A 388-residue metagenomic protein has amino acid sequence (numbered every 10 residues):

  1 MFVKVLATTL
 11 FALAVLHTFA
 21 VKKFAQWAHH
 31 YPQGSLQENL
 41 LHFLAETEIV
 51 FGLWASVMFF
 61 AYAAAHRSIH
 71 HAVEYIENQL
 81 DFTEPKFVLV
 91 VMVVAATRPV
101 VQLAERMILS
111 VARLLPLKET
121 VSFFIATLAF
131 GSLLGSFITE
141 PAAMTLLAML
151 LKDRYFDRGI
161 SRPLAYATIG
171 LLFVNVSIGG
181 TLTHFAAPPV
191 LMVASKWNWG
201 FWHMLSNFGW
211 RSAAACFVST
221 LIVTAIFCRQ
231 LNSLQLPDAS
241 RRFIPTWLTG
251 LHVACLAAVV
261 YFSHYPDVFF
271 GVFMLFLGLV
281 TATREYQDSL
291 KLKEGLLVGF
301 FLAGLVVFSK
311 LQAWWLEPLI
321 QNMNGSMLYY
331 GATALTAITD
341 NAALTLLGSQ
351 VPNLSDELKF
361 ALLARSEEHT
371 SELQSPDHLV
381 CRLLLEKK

Functional and structural regions predicted by a protein language model:
M1-K4, L40-E48, H70-K86, F201-R211 (+3 more regions): Interfacial loop-to-helix junctions that mark the boundaries of transmembrane helices in multi-pass membrane
V3-H30, L103, P163-Y166, G170 (+4 more regions): Juxtamembrane and boundary regions of transmembrane helices in multi-pass small-molecule transporters and channels
V5-K23, E46-H66, D81-A95, L146 (+3 more regions): Hydrophobic mid-bilayer segments of alpha-helices in multi-pass membrane transport proteins, especially secondary
L36, R113, I226-T249, R284-K293: Flexible interhelical linker loops that connect adjacent transmembrane helices in multi-pass membrane transporters
A65-E77, V101-E105, L251-L354: Transmembrane helical segments that form the transport core of multi-pass membrane transport proteins
M92-R98, K118-E119, F130-A142, V174-T183 (+2 more regions): Helix-loop-helix module between adjacent transmembrane segments
G135, P141, T145-N175, P188-N207 (+2 more regions): Membrane-interfacial helix-loop connectors
E372-K388: Short "domain-exit" segments at the C-terminal end of structured domains
